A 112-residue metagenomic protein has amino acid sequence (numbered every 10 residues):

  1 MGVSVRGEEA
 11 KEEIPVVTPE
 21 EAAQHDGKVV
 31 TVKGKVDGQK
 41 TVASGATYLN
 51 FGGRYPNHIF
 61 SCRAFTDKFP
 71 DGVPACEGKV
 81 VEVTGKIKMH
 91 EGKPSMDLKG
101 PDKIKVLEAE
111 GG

Functional and structural regions predicted by a protein language model:
V3-G112: OB-fold single-stranded nucleic acid-binding module
